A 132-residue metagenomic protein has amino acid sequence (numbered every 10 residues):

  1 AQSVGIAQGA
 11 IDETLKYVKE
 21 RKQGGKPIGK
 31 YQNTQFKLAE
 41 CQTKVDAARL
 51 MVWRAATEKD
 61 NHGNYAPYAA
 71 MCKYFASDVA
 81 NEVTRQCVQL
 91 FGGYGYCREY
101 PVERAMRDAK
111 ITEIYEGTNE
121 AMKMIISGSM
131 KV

Functional and structural regions predicted by a protein language model:
A1-V132: Alpha-helical interface subdomain recognition
